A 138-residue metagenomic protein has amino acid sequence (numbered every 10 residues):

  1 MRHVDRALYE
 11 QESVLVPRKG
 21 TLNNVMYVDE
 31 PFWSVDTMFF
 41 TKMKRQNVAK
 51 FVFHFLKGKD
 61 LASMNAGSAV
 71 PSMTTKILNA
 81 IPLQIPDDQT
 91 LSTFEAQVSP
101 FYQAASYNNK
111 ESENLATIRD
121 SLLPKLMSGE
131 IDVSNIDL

Functional and structural regions predicted by a protein language model:
M1-P86, D137-L138: DNA target-recognition domains and sequence-specific DNA-contacting regions of bacterial/archaeal
Q46-N47, G58, A66, P71 (+1 more regions): Amphipathic alpha-helical coiled-coil/heptad-repeat segments
